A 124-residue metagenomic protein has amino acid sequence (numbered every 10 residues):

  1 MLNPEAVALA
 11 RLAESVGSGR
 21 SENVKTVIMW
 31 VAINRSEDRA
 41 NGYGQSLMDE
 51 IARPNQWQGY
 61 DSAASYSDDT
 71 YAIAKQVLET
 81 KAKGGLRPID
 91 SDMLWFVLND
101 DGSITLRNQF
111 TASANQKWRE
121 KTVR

Functional and structural regions predicted by a protein language model:
L2-R124: Bacterial extracytoplasmic/cell-wall-associated proteins, especially those involved in peptidoglycan
